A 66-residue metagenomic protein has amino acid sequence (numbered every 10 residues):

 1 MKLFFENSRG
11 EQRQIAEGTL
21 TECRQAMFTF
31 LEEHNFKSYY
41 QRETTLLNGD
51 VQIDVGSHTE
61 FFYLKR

Functional and structural regions predicted by a protein language model:
M1-Q12: Short aromatic-glycine-(Arg/Gly/Cys) micro-motifs in beta-strand/loop hairpins
G10-T21: A short, exposed loop/beta-hairpin motif centered on an aromatic-Gly-Thr core
L20, R24, F28-L31: Residue-level detector of alpha-helical secondary structure
E32-R66: Short, mixed-charge low-complexity intrinsically disordered segments
